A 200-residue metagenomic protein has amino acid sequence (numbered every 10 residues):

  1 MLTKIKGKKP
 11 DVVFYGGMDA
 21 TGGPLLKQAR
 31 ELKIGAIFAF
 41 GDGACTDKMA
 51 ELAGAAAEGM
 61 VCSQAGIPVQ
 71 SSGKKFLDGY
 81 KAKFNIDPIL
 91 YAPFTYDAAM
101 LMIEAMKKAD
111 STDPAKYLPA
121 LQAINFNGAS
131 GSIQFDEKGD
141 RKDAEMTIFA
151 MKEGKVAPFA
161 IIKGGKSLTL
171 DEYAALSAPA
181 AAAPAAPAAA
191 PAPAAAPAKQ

Functional and structural regions predicted by a protein language model:
M1-Q200: Extracytosolic ligand-binding ectodomains
